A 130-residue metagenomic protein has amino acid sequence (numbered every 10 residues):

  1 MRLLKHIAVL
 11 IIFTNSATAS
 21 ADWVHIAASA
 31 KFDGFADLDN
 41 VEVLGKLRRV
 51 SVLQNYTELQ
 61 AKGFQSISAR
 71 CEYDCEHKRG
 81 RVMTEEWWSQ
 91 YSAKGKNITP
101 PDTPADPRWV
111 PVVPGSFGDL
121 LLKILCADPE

Functional and structural regions predicted by a protein language model:
R2-V9: Sec-dependent signal peptide recognition, specifically the positively charged N-region followed immediately by
I11-S16: Hydrophobic core
A17-E130: N-terminal secretory-pathway/extracellular module detecting exported/lumenal segments and adjacent signal-anchor/first
